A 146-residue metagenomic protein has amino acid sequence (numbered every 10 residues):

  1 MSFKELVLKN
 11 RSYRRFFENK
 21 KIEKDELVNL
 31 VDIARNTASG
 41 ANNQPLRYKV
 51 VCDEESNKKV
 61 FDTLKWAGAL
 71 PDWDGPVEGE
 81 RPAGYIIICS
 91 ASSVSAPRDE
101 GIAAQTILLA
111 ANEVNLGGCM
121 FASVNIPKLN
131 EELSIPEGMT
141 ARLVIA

Functional and structural regions predicted by a protein language model:
M1-A146: Acidic, surface-exposed loops and disordered segments
